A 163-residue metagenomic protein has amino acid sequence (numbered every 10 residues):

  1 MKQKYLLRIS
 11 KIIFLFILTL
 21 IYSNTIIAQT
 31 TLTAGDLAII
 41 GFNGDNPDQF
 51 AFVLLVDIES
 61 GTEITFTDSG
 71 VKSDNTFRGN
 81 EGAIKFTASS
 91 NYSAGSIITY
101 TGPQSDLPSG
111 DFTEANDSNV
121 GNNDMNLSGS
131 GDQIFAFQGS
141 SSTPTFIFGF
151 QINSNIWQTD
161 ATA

Functional and structural regions predicted by a protein language model:
M1-T31: Bacterial Sec-dependent N-terminal signal peptides
Q29-V71, N123-S130: A structural motif detector for short, solvent-exposed N-terminal "entry" segments of globular domains
G35, E59-E63, G95, Y100 (+1 more regions): Glycine-centered loop/turn motifs
G44-D45, L54-S60, S69-S73, P103-L107 (+2 more regions): Acidic glycine-/aspartate-rich tracts in secreted/extracellular proteins
E63-T65, G121-A163: Conserved beta-structured recognition patch
T67, Y100-Q104, V120: Residue-level recognition of conserved beta-strand edge/terminus positions
G82-L107: Intrinsically disordered, low-complexity Pro/Gly/Ser/Thr-rich segments with frequent PxxP/GP/PP motifs and embedded
L107-N123, T162: Surface-exposed intrinsically disordered loops and tails
